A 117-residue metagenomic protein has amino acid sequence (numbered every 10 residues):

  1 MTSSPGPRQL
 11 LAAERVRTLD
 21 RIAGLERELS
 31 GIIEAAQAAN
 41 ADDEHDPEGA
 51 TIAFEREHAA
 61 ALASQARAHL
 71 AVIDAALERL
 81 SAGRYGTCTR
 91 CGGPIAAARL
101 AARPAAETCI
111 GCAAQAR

Functional and structural regions predicted by a protein language model:
M1, A116-R117: Short, intrinsically disordered, low-complexity terminal/loop segments
M1-A82, A102: Interaction interfaces in information-processing and related assembly proteins
T89-C91, G111: Short, cysteine/histidine-rich loop/knuckle motifs that typically chelate Zn2+
I95-A96, R117: Short functional micro-motifs and their immediate structural scaffolds
A97-A101: Short, non-ligating residues that shape and space the ligands of small metal-coordination modules and catalytic
A105-A114: Cysteine-rich micro-motifs
